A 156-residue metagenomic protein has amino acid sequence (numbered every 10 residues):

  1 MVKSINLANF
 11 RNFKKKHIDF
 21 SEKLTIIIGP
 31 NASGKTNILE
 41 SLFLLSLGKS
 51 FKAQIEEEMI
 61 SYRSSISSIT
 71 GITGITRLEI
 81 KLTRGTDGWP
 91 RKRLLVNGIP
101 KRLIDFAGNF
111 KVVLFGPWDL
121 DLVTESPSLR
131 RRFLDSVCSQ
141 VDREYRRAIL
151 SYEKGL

Functional and structural regions predicted by a protein language model:
M1-L44: Pre-Walker A-like glycine/lysine-rich segment at the N-terminus of P-loop NTPase domains
K3-A8, K23-I27, G98-L103, L120-S128 (+1 more regions): Short, functional N-terminal and low-complexity linear motifs
I38-A53, L150-K154: Extended, charged alpha-helical coiled-coil/arm scaffolds that mediate oligomerization and mechanical coupling in large
S46-L129, D135-Y145: Nucleotide-state sensing region of NTPase/ATPase domains
R130-L134, Y152, L156: Hydrophobic, well-ordered secondary-structure segments
V141-A148, Y152-G155: Amphipathic alpha-helical coiled-coil segments
